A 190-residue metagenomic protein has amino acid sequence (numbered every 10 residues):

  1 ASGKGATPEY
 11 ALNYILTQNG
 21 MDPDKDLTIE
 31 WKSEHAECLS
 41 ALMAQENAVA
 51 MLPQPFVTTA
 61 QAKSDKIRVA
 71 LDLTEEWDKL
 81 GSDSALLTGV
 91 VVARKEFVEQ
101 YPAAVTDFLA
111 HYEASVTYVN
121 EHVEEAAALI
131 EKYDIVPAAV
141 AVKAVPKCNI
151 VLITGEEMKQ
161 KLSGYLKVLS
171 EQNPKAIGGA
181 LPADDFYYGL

Functional and structural regions predicted by a protein language model:
A1-T59: Bilobed "Venus flytrap"/periplasmic-binding protein-like clamshell domains and structurally analogous long
K4-A6, L73-W77, D134: Short glycine-enriched loops at secondary-structure junctions
P23-L27, D134-V145, I177-A183: Short, surface-exposed acidic
E34-L129: Pocket-lining segment of extracytoplasmic ligand-binding domains
V98-Q172: Secondary-structure end/capping motifs
S163, K167-L190: Conserved C-terminal helix/tail region of periplasmic/extracytoplasmic solute-binding proteins
